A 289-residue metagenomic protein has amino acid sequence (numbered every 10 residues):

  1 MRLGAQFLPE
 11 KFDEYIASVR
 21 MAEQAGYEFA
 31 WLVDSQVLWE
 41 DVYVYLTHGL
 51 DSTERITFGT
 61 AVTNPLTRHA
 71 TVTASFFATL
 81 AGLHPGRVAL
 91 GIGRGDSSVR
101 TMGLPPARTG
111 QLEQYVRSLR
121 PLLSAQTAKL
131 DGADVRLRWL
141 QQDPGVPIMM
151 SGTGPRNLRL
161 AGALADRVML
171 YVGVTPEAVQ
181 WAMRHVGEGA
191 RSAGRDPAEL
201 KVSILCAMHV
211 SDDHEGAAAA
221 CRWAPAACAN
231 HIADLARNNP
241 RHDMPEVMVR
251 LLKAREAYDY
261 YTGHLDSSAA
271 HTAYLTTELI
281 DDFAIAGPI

Functional and structural regions predicted by a protein language model:
M1-D13, T63-A70, Q142-T153, M208-S211 (+1 more regions): Active-site mouth loops of central-metabolism enzymes
M1-T60, V146: N-terminal beta1-alpha1-beta2 module of alpha/beta enzyme domains
L3-F7, A30-L32, T57-A61, V88-I92 (+3 more regions): Hydrophobic faces of well-ordered beta-strands that scaffold small-molecule active sites in alpha/beta enzyme cores
K11-A22, T73-F76, G152-L160, I289: Short, acidic/polar
V19-Q24, L46-T57, F77-V88, G162-A163 (+1 more regions): Acidic (Asp/Glu)-rich catalytic clusters
G26, G49, L80, L119 (+3 more regions): Conserved, mostly hydrophobic/aromatic
L38-T47, V174-A190: Active-site-adjacent beta->alpha loops and helix N-cap segments on the catalytic face of soluble alpha/beta enzymes
P105-W139, V179, R184-I289: An alpha-helical appendage that flanks or caps ligand/catalytic pockets
